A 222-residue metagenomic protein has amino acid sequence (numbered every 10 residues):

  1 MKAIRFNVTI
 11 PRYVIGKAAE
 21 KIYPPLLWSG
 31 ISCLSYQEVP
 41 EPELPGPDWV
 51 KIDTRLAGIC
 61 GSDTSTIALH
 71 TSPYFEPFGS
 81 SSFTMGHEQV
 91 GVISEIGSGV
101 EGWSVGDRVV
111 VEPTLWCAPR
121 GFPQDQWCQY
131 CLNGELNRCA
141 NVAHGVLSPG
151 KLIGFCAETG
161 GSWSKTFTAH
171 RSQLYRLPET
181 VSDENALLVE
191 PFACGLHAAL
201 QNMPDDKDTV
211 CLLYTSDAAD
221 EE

Functional and structural regions predicted by a protein language model:
M1-E88, K165: Short N-terminal strand-loop motif that marks the start of NAD(P)H/FAD-dependent oxidoreductase cofactor-binding domains
A3-R5, I93, L174: Generic preference for hydrophobic
I4-K21, T66-Y74, V111-R120, W127 (+2 more regions): Short regulatory "switch" loops immediately downstream of catalytic or recognition motifs within protein catalytic
P40-G58, S72-L132, P178-T180: Glycine-rich beta-strand-centered segment in the early N-terminal region that forms part of a ligand/cofactor-binding
T64, G102-W103, R138-V142: Short, solvent-exposed secondary-structure boundary/capping segments
I67-A68, S94-E95, A169: Short beta-strand-to-turn element immediately C-terminal to the catalytic PLP-Schiff-base lysine in fold type I
E76-F78, H87, W116-L212: NAD(P)H dinucleotide-binding glycine-rich loop of Rossmann-like/cofactor-binding domains, especially the beta1-alpha1
Y214-E222: Single conserved hydrophobic/aromatic residue that forms the stacking wall/gate of nucleotide- or nucleobase-binding
